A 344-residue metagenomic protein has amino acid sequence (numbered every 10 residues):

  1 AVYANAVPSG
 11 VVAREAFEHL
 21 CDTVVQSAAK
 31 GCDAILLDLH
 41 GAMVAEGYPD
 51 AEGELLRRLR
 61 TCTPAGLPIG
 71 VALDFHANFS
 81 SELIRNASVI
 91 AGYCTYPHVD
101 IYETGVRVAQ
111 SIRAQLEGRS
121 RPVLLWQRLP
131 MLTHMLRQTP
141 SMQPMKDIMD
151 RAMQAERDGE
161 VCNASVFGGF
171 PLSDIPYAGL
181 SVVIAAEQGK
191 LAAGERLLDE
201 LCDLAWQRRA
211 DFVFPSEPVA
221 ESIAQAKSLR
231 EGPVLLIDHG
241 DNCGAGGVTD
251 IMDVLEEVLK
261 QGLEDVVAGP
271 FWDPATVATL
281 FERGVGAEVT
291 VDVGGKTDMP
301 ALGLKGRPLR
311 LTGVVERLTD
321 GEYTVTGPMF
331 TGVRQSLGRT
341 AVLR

Functional and structural regions predicted by a protein language model:
A1-A28, M131-T139: Glycine-rich nucleotide/cofactor/substrate-binding loop typically near the N-terminus or early in the first domain
V2-S9, D38-H40, L201-R208: Gly-rich Lys/Arg/Thr-decorated short loops/hinges at beta-loop-alpha junctions or inter-strand turns that position
Y3, L37-H40, V123-W126, F167-G168 (+1 more regions): Core alpha/beta catalytic barrel or barrel-like domain that forms the active/cofactor pocket in diverse metabolic
V12-C21, V25, A29-S120, D238-M252 (+1 more regions): Active-site histidine-anchored catalytic micro-motif
R58-T63, Y93-G105, L129-P140, D292-L309: Short flexible/disordered coil segments
A109, R113-M153: Conserved anion/nucleotide-ligand pocket segment
L136-R344: Hard-cation-handling environments
